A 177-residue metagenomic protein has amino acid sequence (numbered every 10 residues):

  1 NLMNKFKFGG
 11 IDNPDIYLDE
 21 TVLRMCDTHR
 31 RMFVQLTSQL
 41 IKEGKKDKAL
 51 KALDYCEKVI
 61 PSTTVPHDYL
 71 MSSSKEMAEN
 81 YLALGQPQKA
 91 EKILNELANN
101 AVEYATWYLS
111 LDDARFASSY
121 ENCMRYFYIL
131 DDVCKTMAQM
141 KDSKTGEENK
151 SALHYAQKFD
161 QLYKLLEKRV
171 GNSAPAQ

Functional and structural regions predicted by a protein language model:
N1-Q177: C-terminal luminal/periplasmic domains and tails of membrane-associated envelope-modifying transferases
